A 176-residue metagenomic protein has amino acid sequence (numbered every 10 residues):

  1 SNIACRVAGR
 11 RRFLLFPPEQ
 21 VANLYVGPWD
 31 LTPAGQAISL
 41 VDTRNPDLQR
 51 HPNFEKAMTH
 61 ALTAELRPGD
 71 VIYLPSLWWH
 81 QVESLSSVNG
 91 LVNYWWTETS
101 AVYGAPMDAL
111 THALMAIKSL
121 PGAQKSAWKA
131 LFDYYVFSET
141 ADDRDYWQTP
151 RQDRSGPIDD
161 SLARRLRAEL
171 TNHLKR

Functional and structural regions predicted by a protein language model:
S1-P68, Q81-R176: Active-site region of the double-stranded beta-helix
